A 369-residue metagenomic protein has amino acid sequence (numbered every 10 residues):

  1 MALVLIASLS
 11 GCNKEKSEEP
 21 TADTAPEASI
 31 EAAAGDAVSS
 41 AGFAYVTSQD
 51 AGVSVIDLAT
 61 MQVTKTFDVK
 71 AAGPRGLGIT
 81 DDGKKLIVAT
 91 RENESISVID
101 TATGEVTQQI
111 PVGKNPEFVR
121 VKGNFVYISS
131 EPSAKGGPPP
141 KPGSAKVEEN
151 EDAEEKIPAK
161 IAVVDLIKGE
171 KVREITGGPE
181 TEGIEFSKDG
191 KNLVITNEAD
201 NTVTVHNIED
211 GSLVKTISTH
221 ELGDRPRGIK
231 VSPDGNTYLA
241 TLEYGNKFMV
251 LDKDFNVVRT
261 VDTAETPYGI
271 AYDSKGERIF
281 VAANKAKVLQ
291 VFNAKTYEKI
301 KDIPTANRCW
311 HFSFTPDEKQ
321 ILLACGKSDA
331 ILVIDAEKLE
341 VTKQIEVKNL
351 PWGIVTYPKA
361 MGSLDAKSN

Functional and structural regions predicted by a protein language model:
M1-L3: Sec-dependent N-terminal signal peptides
S8-G11: C-terminal motif of bacterial Sec signal peptides marking the signal peptidase cleavage site
N13-N369: Predominantly soluble domains enriched in secretory-pathway, periplasmic, or organellar proteins
